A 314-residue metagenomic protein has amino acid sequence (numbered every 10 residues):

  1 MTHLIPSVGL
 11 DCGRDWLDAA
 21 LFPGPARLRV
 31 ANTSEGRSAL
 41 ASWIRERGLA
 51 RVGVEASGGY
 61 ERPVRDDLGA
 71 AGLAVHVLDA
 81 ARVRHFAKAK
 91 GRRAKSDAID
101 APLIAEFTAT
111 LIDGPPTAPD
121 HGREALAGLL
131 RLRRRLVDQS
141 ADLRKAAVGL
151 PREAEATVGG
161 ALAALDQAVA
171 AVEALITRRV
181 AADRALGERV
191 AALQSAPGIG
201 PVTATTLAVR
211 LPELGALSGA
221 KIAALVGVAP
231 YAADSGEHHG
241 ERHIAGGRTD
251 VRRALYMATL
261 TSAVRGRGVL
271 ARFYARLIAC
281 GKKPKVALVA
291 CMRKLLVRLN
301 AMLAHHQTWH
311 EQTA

Functional and structural regions predicted by a protein language model:
M1-G159, A163-Q167, V264, V286: Phosphate- and other anionic-substrate recognition elements at nucleic-acid/protein interfaces
I104, L193, F273-Y274, L299: Generic hydrophobic alpha-helical segments
F107-T108, L126, L207, A254-T259 (+1 more regions): Short alpha-helical scaffolding segments that buttress acidic/His motifs in well-ordered protein cores
A125-G128, R189-S195, A254, L288: Residue-level recognition of specific faces of alpha-helices
A147-V202, L211, A263: Helix-hairpin-helix/helix-loop-helix acidic hairpins
P201, T206-C280, P284, E311-T313: Phosphate-backbone recognition surface of nucleic-acid-processing proteins
A279-A314: Basic, amphipathic alpha-helical segments enriched in Lys/Arg and hydrophobic/aromatic residues
